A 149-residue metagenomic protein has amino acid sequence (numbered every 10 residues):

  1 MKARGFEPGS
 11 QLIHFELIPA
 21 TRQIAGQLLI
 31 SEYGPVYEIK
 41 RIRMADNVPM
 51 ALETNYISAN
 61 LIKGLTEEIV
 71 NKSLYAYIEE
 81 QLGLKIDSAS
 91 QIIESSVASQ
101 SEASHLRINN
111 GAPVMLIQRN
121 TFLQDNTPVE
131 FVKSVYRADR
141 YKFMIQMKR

Functional and structural regions predicted by a protein language model:
M1-R149: All-alpha effector-binding/dimerization core of bacterial HTH-type transcriptional repressors
